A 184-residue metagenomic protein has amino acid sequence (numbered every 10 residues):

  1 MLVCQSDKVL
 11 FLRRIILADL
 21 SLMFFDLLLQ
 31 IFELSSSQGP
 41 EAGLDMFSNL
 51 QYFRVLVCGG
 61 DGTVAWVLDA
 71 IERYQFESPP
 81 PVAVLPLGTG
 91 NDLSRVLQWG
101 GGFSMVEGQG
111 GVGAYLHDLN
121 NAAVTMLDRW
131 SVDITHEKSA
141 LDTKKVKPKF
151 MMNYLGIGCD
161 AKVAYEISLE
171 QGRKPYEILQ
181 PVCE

Functional and structural regions predicted by a protein language model:
M1-S21, D26-Y52, G62-E184: Catalytic core of DAGKc-family lipid kinases
L56-C58: Structural motif
